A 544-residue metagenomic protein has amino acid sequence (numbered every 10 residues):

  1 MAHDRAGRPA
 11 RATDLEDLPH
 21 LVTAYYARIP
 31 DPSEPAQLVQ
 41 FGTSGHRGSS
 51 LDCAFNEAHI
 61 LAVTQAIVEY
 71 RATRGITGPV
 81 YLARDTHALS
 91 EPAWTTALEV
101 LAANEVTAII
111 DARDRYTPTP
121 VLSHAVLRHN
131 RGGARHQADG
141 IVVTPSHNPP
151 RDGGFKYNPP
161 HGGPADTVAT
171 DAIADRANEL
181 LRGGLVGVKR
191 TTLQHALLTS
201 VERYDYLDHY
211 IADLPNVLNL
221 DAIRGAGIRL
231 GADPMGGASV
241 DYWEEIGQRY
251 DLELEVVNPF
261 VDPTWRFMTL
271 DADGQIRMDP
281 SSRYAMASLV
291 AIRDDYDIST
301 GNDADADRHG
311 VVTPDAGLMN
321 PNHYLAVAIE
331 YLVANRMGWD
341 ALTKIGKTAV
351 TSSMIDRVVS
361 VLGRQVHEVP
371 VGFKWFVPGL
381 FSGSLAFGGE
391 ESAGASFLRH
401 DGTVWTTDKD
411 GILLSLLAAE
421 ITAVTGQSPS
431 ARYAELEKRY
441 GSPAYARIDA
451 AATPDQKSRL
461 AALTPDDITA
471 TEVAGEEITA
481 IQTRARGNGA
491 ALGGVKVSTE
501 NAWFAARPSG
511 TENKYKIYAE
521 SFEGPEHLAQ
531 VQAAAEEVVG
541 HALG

Functional and structural regions predicted by a protein language model:
A2-A103, R128, T199-L230, A238: An N-terminal, well-structured beta->alpha segment
A2-A12, G75-G163, D356: Ferredoxin-reductase
A12-T13, H20, A24-A27, V106-H124 (+4 more regions): Phosphate-binding chemistry for phosphorylated carbohydrates and sugar-nucleotides
S33-T43, V188-T192, V257-P263, G510-T511: Flexible hinge/switch segments at interdomain interfaces of large molecular machines
E57, V121, W503-A505: Metallocofactor- and cofactor-centric catalytic cores in central/energy metabolism, strongly enriched
A83, G140-S146, G301-D303, G388-G389 (+1 more regions): Short beta-strand segments
Q427-G544: Catalytic-core signal marking the mid-to-C-terminal active-site face
